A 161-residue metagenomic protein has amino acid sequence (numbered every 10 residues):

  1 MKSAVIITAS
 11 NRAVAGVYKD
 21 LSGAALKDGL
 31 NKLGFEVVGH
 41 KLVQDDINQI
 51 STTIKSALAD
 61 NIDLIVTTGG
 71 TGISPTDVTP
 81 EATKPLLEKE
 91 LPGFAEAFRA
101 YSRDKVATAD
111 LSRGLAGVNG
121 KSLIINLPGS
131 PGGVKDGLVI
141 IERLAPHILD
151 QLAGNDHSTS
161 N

Functional and structural regions predicted by a protein language model:
M1-N161: Non-catalytic beta/alpha edge segments that cap or flank active sites
